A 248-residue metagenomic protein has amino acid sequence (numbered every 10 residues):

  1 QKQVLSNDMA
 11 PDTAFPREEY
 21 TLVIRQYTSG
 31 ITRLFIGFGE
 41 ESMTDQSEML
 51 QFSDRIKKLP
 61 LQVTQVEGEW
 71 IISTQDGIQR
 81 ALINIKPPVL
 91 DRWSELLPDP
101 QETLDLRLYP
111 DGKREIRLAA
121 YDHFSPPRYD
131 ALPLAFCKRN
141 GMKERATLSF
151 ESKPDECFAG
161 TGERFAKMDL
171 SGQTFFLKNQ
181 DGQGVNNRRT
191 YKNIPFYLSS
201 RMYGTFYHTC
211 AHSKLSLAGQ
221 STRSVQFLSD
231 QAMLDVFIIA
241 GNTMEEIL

Functional and structural regions predicted by a protein language model:
Q1-L248: N-terminal accessory segment at the very beginning of proteins
